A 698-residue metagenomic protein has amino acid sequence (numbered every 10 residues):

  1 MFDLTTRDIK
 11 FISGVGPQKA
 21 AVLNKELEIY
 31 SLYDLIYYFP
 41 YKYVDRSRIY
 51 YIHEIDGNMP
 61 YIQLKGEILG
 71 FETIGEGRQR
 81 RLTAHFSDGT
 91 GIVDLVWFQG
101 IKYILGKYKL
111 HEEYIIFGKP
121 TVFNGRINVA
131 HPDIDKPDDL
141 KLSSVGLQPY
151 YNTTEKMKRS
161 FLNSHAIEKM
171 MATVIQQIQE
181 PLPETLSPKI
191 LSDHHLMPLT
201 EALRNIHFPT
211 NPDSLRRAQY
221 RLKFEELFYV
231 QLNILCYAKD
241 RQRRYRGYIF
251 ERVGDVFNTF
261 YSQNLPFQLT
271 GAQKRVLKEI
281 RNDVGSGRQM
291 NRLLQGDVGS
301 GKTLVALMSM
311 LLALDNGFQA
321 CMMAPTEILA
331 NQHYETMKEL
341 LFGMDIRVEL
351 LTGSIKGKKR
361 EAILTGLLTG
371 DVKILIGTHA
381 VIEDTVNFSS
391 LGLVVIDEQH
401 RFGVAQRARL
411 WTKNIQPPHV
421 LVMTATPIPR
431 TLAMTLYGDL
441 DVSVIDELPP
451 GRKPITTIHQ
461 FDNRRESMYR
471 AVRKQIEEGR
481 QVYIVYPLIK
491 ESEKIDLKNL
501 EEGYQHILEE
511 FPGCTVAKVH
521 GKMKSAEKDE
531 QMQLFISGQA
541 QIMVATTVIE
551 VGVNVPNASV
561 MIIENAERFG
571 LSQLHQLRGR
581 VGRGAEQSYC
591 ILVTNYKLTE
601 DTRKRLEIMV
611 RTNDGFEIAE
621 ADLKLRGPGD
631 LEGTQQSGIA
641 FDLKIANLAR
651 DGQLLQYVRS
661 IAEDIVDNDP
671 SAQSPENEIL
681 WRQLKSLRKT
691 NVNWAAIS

Functional and structural regions predicted by a protein language model:
Y38-K65, L69, L182: OB-fold nucleic-acid-binding modules
I74-N264, N668: Upstream accessory/linker segments immediately N-terminal to the RecA-like ATPase cores of bacterial MutS and a subset
A130-P132, P137, L393, R409-W411 (+9 more regions): N-terminal cationic and glycine-rich segments that engage phosphates or anionic surfaces
F267-L277: N-terminal pre-Walker A segment at the start of P-loop NTPase domains
R275-K278, S286-E607, S671: Inter-lobe coupling/hinge segments of SF2-like helicase ATPases
M532-I542, I549-P556, M561-E564, G579 (+3 more regions): Accessory helical-bundle/CTD segments and flexible terminal tails appended to RecA-like ATPase motors
